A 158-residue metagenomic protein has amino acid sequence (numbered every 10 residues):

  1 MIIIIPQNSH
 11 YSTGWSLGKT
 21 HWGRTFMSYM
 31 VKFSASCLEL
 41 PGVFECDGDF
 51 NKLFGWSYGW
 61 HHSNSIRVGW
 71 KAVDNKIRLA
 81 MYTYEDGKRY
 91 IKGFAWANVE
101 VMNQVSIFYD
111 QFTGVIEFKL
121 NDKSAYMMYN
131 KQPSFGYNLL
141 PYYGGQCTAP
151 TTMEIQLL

Functional and structural regions predicted by a protein language model:
I2-L79: Secretory/extracellular carbohydrate-interaction modules and structurally similar beta-sandwich "look-alikes"
W22, N98-E100, T148: Surface-exposed coil/turn segments at beta-strand junctions on protein surfaces, enriched
Y29, V101-Q111, I116-F118: Short tryptophan-centered beta-strand motifs in secreted/extracellular beta-sheet-rich domains of glycan-recognition
V31-A35, T83, Y109-Q111: Short beta-strand segments enriched in hydrophobic/aromatic residues within well-folded beta-rich domains
N75-L79, R89, G114-I116: Hydrophobic residues embedded in beta-strands of well-ordered beta-sheets
A80-Q104: Short, aromatic/His-centered strand-loop micro-motif at the edge of beta-sheets
K88-G93, K123-Y129: Surface-exposed loop/edge segments in extracytoplasmic proteins
M127-L158: Flexible glycan-contacting loops in extracellular carbohydrate-active proteins
